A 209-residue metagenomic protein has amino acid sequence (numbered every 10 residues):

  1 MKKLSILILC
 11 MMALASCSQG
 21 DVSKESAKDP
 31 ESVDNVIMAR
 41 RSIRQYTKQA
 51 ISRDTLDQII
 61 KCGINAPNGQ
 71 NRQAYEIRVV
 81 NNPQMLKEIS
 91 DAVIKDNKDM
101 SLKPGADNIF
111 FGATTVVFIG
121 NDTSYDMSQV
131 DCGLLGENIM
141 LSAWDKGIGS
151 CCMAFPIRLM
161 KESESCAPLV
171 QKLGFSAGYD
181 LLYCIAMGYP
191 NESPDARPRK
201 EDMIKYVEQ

Functional and structural regions predicted by a protein language model:
L4-A13: Sec-dependent N-terminal signal peptides
C17-Q209: Acidic, surface-exposed loops and disordered segments
